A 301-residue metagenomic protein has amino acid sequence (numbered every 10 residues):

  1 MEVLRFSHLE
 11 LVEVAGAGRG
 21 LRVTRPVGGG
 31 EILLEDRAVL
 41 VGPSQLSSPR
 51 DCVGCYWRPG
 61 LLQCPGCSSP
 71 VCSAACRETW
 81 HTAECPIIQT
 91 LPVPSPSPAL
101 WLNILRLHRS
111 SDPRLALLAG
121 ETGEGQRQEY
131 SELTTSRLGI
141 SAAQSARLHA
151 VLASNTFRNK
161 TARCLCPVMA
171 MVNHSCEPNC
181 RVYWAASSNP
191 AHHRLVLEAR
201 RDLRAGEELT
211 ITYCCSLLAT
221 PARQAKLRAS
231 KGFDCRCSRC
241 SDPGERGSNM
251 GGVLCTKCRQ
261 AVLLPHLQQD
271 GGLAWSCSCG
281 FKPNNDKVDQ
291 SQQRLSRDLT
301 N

Functional and structural regions predicted by a protein language model:
L4-Q63: General structural concept
H8, G18-R22, R37-V41, F157-N159 (+2 more regions): Eukaryotic intrinsically disordered and solvent-exposed regulatory patches
G20-D36, V168, V172, R194-Y213 (+2 more regions): Conserved SET/PR domain catalytic loop and adjacent active-site segment of histone-lysine N-methyltransferases
E35-D36, P43-Q45, C64-G66, H81-T82 (+6 more regions): Intrinsically disordered, low-complexity regions enriched in proline, serine, glycine and charged residues
V41-W57, T220-D242: Short, compositionally biased
P49-T90, G251-Q290: Cys/His-rich Zn2+-coordinating "finger/knuckle" modules used by eukaryotic regulatory proteins
E84-L195, R201, T212-C214, A229-S230 (+1 more regions): Catalytic cores of histone-lysine modification enzymes
S296-N301: Alpha-helical protein-protein interaction scaffolds
